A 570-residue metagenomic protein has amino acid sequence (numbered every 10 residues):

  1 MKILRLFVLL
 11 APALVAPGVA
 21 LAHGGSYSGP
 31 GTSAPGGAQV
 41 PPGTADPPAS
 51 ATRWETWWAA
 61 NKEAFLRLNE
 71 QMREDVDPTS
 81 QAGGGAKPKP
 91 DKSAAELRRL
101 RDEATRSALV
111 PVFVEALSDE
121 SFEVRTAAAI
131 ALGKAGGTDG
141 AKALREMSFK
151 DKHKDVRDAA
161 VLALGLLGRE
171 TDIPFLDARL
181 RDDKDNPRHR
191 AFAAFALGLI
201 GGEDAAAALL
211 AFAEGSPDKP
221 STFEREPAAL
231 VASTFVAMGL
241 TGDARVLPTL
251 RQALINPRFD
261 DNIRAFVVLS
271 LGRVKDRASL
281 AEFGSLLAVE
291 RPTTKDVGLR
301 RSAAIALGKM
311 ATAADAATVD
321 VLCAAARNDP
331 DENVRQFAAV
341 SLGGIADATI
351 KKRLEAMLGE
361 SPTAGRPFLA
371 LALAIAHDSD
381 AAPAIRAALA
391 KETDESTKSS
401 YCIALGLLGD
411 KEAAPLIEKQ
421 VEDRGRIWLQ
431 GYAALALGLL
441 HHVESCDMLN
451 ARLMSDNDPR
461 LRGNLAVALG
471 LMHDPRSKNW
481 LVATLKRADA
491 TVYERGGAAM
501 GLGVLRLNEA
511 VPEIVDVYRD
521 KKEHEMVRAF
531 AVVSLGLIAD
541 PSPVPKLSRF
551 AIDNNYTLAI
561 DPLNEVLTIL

Functional and structural regions predicted by a protein language model:
M1-R5: Positively charged n-region of N-terminal signal peptides that target proteins for export
F7-A16: Bacterial N-terminal signal peptides
A20-T138, K142-K150, K154-D158, L167-F192 (+22 more regions): Extended repeat-based scaffolds of very large eukaryotic assembly and lipid-transport proteins
P187-R190, A228-A229, P362-T363, D394-E395 (+5 more regions): Membrane-topology and secretion signals of cell-surface/extracellular proteins
R426-W428, Y432, A436-G438, A451-G503: Eukaryotic tandem repeat interaction scaffolds
L485-K486, V492-I552: Ankyrin-repeat and related helical/solenoid repeat scaffolds used for protein-protein interactions
